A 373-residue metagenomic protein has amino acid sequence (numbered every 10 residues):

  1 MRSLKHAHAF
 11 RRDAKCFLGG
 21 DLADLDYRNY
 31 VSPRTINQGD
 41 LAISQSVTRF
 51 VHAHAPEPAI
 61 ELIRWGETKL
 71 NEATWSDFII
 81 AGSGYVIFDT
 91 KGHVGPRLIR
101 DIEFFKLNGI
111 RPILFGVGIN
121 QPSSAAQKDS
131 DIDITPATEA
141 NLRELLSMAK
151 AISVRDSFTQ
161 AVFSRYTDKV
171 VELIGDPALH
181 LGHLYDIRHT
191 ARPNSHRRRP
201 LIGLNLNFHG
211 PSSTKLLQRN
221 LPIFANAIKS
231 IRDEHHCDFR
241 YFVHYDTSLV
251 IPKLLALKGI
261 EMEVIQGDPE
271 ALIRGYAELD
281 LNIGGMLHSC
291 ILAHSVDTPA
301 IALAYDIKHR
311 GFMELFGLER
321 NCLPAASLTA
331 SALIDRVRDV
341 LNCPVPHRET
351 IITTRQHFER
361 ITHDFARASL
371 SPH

Functional and structural regions predicted by a protein language model:
M1-H373: Active-site anion-handling motifs in enzyme catalytic cores
